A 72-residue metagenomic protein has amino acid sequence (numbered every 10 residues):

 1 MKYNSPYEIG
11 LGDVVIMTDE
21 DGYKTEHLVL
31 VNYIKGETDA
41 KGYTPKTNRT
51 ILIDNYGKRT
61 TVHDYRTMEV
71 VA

Functional and structural regions predicted by a protein language model:
M1-L11: Mixed-charge, Lys/Arg-rich low-complexity intrinsically disordered regions
G10-D13, T50: Short, hydrophobic/aromatic-rich segments at coil-to-beta transitions
V14, D19-E26: Short, charged beta-turn/beta-strand-edge "cap" motif at the junction between a beta-strand and an adjacent loop
K24-T38: Short beta-strand-centered aromatic/proline hotspots
A40-T44: Non-catalytic terminal regions with compositionally biased, polar/charged low complexity
K46-A72: Intrinsically disordered, low-complexity, charged/polar segments
